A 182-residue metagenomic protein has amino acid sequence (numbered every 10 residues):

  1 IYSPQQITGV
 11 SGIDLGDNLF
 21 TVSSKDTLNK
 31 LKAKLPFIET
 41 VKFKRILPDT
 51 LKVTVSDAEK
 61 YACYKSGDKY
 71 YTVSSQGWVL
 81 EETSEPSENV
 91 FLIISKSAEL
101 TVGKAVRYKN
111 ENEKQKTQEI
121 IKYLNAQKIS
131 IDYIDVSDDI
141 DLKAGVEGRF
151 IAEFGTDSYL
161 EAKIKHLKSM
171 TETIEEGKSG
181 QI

Functional and structural regions predicted by a protein language model:
Q6-N18, K25-K34, E39-I182: Charged, solvent-exposed interaction patches on well-folded alpha/beta domains that mediate macromolecular contacts
